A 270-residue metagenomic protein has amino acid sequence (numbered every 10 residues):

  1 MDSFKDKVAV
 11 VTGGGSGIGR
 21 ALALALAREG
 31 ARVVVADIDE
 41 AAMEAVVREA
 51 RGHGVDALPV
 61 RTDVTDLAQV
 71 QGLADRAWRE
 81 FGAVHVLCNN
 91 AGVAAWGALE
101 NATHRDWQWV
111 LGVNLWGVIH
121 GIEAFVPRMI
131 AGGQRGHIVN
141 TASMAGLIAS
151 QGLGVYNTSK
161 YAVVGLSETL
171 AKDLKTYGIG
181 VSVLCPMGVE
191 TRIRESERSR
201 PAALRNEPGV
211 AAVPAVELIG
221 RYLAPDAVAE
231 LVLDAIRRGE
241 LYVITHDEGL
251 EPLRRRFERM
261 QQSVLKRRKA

Functional and structural regions predicted by a protein language model:
D2-V34: Canonical Rossmann dinucleotide-binding motif of NAD(H)/NADP(H)-dependent dehydrogenases/reductases, specifically
E29, I148, T169-I179: Active-site-adjacent segment of SDR/Rossmann-fold oxidoreductases
E40-A41, R61-G72, H104: The beta1-alpha1 cofactor-binding region of Rossmann-like NAD(H)/NADP(H)-dependent oxidoreductases
A98-L99, T103-Q108: Substrate-binding pocket helix/loop in short-chain dehydrogenase/reductase
I122, S159: Active-site helix of classical SDR
S143: Residue(s) in the substrate-gating loop at a strand-loop-helix junction that position the organic substrate next
D173-V243: SDR active-site lid
